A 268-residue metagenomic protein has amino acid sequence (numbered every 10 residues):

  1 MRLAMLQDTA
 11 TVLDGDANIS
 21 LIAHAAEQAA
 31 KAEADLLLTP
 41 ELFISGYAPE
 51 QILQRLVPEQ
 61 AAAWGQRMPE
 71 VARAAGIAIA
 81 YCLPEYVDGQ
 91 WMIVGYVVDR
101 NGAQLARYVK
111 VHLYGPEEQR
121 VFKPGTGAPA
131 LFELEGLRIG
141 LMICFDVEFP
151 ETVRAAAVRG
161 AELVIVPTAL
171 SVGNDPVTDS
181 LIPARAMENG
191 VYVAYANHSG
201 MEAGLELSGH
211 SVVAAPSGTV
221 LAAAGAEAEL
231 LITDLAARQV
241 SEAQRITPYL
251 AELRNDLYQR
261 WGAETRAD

Functional and structural regions predicted by a protein language model:
M1-M5: Extreme N-terminal starter segment of soluble prokaryotic enzymes
Q7-V12: Short polar catalytic/cofactor-binding loops
G15, A23-N101, R107, S171-V191: Cys-nucleophile CN-hydrolase/nitrilase-fold catalytic domain and related Cys-dependent amidase chemistry that acts on
A17-E27, V147-R154: Short, acidic/polar
I44-S45, Y96, Y108-Y114, V212 (+1 more regions): Short beta->alpha transition motifs characteristic of CBS
Q60, V87-E162, V172-S180, E242-Y249: Active-site catalytic loop in hydrolytic enzyme cores
Q60-A80, E148-L231: CN hydrolase (nitrilase-like) catalytic-core segments centered on the catalytic cysteine and neighboring Lys/Glu
L131, H198-D268: C-terminal beta-strand edge segments of enzyme domains
